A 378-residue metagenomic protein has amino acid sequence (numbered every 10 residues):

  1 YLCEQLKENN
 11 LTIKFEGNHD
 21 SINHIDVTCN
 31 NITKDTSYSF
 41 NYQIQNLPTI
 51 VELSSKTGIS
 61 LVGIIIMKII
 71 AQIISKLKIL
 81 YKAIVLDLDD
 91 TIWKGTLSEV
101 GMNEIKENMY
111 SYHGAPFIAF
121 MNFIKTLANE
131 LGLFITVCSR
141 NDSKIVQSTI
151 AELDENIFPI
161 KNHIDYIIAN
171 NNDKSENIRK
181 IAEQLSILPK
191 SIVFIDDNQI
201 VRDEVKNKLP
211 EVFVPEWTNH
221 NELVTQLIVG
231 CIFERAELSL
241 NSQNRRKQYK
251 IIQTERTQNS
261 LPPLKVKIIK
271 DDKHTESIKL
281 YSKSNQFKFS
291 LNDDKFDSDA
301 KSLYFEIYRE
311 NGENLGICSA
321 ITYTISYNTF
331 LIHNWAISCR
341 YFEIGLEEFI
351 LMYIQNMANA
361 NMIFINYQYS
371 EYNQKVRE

Functional and structural regions predicted by a protein language model:
Y1-C3, G17, I25, Y42-K76: Exposed low-complexity, polar/acidic, P/S/T/G-rich flexible segments that act as propeptides, protease-susceptible
Y81-L97: Asp-based phosphoryl-transfer active-site loop
L97-K125, E211-E216: Basic, amphipathic juxtamembrane/active-site segments that coordinate anionic phosphate or diphosphate groups
E107-A115, Y166-N170, F287-L291, R309-G312 (+2 more regions): Short, contiguous acidic/charged loop-to-helix segments that flank catalytic cores in large enzymes
A119-E152, I167-N170, S290-D294, A300 (+3 more regions): Substrate-recognition element of Asp-dependent hydrolases with the DxDx(T/V) motif
Q147-Y304, E313-I317: C-terminal cap/substrate-recognition subdomain and adjoining C-terminal extension of metal-dependent phosphatase-like
Y308-N328: Acetyl-CoA-dependent GNAT
I321-R377: Acyl-donor binding region in acyl/amide transferases
